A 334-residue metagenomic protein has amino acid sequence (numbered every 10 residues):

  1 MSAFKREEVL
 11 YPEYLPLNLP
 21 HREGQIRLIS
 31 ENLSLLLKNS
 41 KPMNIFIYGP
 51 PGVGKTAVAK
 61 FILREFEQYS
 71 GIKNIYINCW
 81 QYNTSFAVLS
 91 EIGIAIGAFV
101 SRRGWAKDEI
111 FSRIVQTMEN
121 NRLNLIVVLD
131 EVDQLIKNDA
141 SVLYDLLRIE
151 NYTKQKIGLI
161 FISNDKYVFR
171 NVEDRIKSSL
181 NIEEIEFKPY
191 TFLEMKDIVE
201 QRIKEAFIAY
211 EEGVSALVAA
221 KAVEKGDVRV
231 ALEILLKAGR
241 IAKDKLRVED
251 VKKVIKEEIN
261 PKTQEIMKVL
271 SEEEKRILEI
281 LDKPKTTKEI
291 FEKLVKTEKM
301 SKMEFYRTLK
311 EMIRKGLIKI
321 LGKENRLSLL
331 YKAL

Functional and structural regions predicted by a protein language model:
M1-P42, E65: A short, basic N-terminal segment
S2-R6, Y11, A59, L63 (+6 more regions): Mid-core helix/loop region of P-loop NTP-binding domains shared across ATPases and GTPases
I26, F111, L270-L278, K302 (+1 more regions): Short, leucine-enriched amphipathic alpha-helices that occur as contiguous helical runs
N32, K221, I241, R276-K283 (+1 more regions): Short amphipathic alpha-helical elements of helix-turn-helix/winged-helix folds
K41-I62, Q81: Walker A/P-loop nucleotide-binding motif
N44-I45, Q68-Q81, E183: Conserved catalytic segments around the Walker B and adjacent sensor/switch elements of P-loop NTPase domains
K245-K288: Winged-helix-like regulatory helical subdomains adjacent to P-loop NTPase cores
K285-L334: Terminal-proximal interaction/regulatory segments of ATP-powered molecular machines
